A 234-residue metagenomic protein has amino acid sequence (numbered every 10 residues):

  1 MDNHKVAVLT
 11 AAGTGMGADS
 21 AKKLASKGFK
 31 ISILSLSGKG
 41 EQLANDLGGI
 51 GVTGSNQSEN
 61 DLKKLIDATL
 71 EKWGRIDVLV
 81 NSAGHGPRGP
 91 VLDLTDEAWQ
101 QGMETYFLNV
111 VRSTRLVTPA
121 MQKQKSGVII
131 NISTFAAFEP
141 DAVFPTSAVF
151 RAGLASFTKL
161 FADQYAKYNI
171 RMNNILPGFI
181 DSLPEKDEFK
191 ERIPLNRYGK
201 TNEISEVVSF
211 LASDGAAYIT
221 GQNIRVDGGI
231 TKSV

Functional and structural regions predicted by a protein language model:
G13-G15: Conserved glycine-rich cofactor-binding loop
P90-V91, A98-M103, I129, F189: Substrate-binding pocket helix/loop in short-chain dehydrogenase/reductase
T114, F150-R151, T158: Active-site helix of classical SDR
P119, D163-K167, A217: Alpha-helical segment proximal to the catalytic Tyr-Lys
T134: Residue(s) in the substrate-gating loop at a strand-loop-helix junction that position the organic substrate next
E139, S209, T220-V234: Short C-terminal tail/terminal secondary-structure segment of NAD(P)H-dependent dehydrogenase/reductase domains
I193-I204, G215: A conserved structural motif in NAD(P)-dependent oxidoreductases
